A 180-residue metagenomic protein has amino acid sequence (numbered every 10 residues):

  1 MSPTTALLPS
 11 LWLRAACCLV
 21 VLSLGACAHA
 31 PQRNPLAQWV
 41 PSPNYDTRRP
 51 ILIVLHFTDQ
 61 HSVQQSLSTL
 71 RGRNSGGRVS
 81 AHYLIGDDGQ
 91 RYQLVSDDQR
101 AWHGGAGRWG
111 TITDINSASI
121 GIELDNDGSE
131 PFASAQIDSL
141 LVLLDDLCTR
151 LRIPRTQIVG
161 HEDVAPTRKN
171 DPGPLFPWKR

Functional and structural regions predicted by a protein language model:
S2-A16: Bacterial N-terminal signal peptides that target proteins for export
R14-G25: Bacterial N-terminal signal peptides
C27-A30, D127-R180: Basic/polar, cationic surfaces and motifs that engage anionic cell-wall and phosphate/carboxylate ligands
C27-T113: N-terminal catalytic cores of peptidoglycan-degrading enzymes
P41-S42, S80, R108-W109, E123-A135 (+1 more regions): Second-shell loop/turn segments in exported
R49, I120-L124: Acidic/histidine-rich, surface-exposed loop or edge segments in extracytoplasmic proteins
T113-G121: Short coil-to-beta-strand
